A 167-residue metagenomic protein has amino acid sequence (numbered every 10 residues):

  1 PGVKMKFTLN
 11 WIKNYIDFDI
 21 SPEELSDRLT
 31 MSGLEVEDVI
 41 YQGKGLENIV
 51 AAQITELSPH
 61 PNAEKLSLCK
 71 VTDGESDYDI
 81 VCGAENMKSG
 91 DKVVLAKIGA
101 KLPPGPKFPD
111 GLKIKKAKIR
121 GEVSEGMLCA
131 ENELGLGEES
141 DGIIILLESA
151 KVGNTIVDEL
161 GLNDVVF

Functional and structural regions predicted by a protein language model:
K4-F167: Phosphate-backbone binding interfaces of nucleic-acid-interacting proteins
